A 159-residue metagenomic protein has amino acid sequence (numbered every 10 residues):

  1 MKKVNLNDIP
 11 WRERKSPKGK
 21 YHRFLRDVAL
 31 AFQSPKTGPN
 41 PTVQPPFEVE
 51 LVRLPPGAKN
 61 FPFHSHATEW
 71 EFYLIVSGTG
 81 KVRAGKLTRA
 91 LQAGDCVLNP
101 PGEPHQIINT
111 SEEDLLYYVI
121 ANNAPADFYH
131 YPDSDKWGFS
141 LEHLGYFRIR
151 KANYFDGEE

Functional and structural regions predicted by a protein language model:
M1-P46, P132-E159: A short, N-terminal "cap"/entry segment at the start of jelly-roll beta-barrel domains of the cupin/DSBH fold
L25, P46-E48, P104, D114: Conserved beta-strand residues within beta-sheet cores
A31-K36, E50-H66, P101: Conserved short histidine dyad/triad with adjacent acidic residue
P46-F47, L51-P55, S65-R83, A121-N122: Short, conserved beta-strand element in jelly-roll/cupin
K81, P101-F128: Ligand-binding loop in jelly-roll beta-barrel domains
K86-G102: Short acidic-glycine-tyrosine-enriched beta hairpin
